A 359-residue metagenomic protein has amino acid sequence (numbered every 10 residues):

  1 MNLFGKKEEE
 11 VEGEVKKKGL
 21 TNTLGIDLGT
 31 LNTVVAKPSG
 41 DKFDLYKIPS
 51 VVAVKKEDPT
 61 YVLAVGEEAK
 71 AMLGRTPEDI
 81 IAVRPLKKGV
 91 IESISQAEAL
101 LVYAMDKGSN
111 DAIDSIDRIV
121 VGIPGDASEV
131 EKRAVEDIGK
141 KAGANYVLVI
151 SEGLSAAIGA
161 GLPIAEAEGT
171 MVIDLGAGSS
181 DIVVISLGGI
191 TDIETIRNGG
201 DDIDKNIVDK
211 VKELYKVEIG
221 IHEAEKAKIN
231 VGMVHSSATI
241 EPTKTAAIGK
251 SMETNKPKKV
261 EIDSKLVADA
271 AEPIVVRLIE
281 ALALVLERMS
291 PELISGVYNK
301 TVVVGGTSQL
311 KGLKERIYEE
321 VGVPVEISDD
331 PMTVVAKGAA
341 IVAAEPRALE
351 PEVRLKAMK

Functional and structural regions predicted by a protein language model:
M1-V172, I185-T301, S308-V335, A340-K359: Nucleotide/phosphate-binding catalytic cleft detector across ATP-hydrolyzing and phosphate-transferring enzymes
